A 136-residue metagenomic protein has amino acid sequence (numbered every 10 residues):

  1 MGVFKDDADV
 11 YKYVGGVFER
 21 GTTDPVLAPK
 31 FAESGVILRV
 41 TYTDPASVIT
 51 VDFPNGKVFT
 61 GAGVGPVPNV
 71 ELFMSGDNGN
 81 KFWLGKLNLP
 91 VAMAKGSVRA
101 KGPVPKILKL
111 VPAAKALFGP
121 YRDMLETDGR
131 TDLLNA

Functional and structural regions predicted by a protein language model:
M1-A136: Feature captures hydrophobic
